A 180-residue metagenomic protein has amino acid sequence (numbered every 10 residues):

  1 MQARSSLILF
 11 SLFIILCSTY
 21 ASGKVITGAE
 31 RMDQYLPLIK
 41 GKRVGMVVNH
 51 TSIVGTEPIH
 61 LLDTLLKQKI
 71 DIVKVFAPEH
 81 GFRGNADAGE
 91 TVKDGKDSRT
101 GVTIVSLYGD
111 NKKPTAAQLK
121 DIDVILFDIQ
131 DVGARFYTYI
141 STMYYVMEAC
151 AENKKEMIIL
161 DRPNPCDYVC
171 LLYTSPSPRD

Functional and structural regions predicted by a protein language model:
M1-K24: Bacterial Sec-dependent N-terminal signal peptides
K24-Q68: N-terminal phosphate-binding or glycine-rich loops at protein starts, especially the Walker A/P-loop of NTPases
I70, N153-E156: A short helix->loop->beta-strand "cap" motif at the edges of active sites that frequently abuts
V73-E79: Short internal beta-strands
H80-S98: N-terminal beta-loop-helix "entrance" segment that forms/cooperates in small-molecule cofactor or anionic ligand
K93-D121: Glycine-rich oxoanion-binding loops at beta->alpha junctions
D131-S141: Glycine/threonine-rich flexible loop motifs
Y173-D180: Conserved small/polar residues in nucleotide/adenosyl-binding loops
